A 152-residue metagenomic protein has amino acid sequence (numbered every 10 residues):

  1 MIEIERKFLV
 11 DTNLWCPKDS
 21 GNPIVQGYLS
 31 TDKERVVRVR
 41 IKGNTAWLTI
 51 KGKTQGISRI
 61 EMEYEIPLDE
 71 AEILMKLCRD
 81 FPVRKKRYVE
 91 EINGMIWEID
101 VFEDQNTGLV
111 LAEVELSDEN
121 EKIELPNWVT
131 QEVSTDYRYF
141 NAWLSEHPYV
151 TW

Functional and structural regions predicted by a protein language model:
M1-W152: Phosphate-end processing signature that detects enzymes handling 5′-triphosphorylated RNA and polyphosphate
